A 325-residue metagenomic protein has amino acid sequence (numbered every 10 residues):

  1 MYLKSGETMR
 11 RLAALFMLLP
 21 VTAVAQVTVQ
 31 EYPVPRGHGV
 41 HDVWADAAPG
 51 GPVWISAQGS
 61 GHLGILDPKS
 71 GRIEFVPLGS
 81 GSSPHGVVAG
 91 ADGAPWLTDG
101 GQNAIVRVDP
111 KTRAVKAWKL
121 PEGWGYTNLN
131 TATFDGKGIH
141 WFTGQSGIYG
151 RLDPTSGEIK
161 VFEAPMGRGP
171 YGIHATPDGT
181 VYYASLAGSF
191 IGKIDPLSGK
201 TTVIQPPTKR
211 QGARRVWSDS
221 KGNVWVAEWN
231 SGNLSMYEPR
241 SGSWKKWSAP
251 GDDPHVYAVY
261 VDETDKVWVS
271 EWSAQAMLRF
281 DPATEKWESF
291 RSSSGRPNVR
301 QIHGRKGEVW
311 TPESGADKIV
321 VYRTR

Functional and structural regions predicted by a protein language model:
Q26-H38: A short helix->beta-strand "capping" segment at the edge of beta-propeller domains
Q30-P33, E74-L78, K116-L120, K160-A164 (+3 more regions): Beta-propeller fold detector
R36-P49, S80-D92, G123-K137, T143 (+5 more regions): Beta-rich, blade/repeat-based domains predominating in secreted/periplasmic proteins but also intracellular
H41-S80: N-terminal, post-signal-peptide region of Sec/Tat-exported proteins
V53-G59, P95-Q102, H140-S146, V181-A187 (+3 more regions): Conserved beta-strand positions in repeat-built beta-propeller and related beta-rich domains
H62-G64, N103-R107, G147-R151, F190-K193 (+3 more regions): A short loop-to-beta-strand structural motif that recurs across blades of beta-propeller domains
D67-G71, D109-R113, D153-G157, D195-G199 (+3 more regions): Short loop/turn segments that connect beta-strands within beta-propeller blades
R296-R325: Blade-level signature of beta-propeller repeat domains, shared across WD40, Kelch, NHL, RCC1 and BNR/Asp-box propellers
